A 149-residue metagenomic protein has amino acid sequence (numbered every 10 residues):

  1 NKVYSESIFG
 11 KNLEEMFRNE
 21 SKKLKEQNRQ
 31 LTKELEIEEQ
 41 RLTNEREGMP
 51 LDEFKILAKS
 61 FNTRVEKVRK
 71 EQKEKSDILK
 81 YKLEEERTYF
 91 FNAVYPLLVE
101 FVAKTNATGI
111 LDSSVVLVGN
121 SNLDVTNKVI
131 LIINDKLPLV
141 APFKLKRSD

Functional and structural regions predicted by a protein language model:
N1-D149: Amphipathic, charged alpha-helical segments and their helix-to-coil junctions in extracytoplasmic/peripheral assemblies
